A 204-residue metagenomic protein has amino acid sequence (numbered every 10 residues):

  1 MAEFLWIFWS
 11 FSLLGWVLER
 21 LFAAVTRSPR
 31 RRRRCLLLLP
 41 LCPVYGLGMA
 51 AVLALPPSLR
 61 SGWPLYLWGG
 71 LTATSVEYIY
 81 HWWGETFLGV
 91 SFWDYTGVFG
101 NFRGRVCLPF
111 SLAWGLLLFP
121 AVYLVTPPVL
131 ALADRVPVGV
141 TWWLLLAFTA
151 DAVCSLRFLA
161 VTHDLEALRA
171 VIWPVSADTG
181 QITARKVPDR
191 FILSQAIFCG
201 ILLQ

Functional and structural regions predicted by a protein language model:
M1-Q204: Aromatic-rich, lipid-facing transmembrane alpha helices and their immediate juxtamembrane interface loops in integral
